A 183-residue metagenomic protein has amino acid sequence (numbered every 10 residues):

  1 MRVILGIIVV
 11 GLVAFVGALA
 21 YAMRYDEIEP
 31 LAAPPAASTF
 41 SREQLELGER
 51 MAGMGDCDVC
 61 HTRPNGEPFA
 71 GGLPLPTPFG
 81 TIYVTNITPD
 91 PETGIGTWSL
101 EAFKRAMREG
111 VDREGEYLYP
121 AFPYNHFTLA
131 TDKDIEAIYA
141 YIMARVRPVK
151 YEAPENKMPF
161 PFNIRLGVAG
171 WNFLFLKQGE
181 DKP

Functional and structural regions predicted by a protein language model:
M1-A32: N-terminal type II signal-anchor transmembrane helix that functions as the membrane-insertion/stop-transfer segment
V16-R24, S99-R113, H126-Y151: C-terminal capping alpha-helices of c-type cytochrome domains
A18-E27, F160-G170: Short, compositionally biased low-complexity segments
I28-G53, G167-P183: Electrostatic cytochrome c docking/interface patches
S38-T39, P64-L100, L118-T131, K157-I164: Gly/Gly-Pro-rich "capping" loops immediately C-terminal to redox-active cysteine motifs in periplasmic/lumenal
G48, M54-P64, F103, I138 (+1 more regions): The canonical Cys-X-X-Cys-His
G53-G80, E109-Y117, R145-V149: Periplasmic/extracellular electron-transfer cofactor-ligation site, primarily the c-type cytochrome heme-c attachment
K150-L166, G179-D181: Extended, well-folded interaction surfaces typified by the phenylalanyl-tRNA synthetase beta subunit core
